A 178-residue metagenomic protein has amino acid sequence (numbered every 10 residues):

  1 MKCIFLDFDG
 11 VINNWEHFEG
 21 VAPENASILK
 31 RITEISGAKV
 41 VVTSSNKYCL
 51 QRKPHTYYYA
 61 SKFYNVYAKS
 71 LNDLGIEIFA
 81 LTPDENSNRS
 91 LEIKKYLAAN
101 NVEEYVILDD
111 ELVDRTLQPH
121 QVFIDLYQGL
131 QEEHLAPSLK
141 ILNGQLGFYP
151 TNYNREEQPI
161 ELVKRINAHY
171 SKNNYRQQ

Functional and structural regions predicted by a protein language model:
M1-C3, E103-E104: Hydrophobic/aromatic side chains embedded in well-ordered alpha-helices
K2-S87: Alpha-helical substrate-recognition element adjacent to the catalytic core
Y64-Q178: C-terminal cap/substrate-recognition subdomain and adjoining C-terminal extension of metal-dependent phosphatase-like
